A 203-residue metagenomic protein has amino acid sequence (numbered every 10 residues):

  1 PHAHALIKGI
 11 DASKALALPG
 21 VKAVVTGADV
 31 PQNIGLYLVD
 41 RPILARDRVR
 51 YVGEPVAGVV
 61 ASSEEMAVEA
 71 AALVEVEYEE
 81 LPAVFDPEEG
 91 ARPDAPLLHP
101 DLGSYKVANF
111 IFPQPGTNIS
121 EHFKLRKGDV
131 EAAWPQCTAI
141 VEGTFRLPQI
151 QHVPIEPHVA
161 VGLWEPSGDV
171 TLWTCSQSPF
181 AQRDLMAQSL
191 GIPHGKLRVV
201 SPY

Functional and structural regions predicted by a protein language model:
P1-Y203: Structural alpha/beta core scaffold segments of enzyme domains
